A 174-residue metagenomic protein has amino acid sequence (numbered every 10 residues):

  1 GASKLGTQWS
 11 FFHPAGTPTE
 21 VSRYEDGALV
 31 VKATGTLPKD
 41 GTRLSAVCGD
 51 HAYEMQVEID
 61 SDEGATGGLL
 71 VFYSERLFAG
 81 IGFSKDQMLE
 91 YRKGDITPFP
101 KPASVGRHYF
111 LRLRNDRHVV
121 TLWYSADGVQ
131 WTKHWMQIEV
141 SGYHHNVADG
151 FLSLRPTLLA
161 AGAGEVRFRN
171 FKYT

Functional and structural regions predicted by a protein language model:
G1-T174: Extracellular glycan-recognition regions
